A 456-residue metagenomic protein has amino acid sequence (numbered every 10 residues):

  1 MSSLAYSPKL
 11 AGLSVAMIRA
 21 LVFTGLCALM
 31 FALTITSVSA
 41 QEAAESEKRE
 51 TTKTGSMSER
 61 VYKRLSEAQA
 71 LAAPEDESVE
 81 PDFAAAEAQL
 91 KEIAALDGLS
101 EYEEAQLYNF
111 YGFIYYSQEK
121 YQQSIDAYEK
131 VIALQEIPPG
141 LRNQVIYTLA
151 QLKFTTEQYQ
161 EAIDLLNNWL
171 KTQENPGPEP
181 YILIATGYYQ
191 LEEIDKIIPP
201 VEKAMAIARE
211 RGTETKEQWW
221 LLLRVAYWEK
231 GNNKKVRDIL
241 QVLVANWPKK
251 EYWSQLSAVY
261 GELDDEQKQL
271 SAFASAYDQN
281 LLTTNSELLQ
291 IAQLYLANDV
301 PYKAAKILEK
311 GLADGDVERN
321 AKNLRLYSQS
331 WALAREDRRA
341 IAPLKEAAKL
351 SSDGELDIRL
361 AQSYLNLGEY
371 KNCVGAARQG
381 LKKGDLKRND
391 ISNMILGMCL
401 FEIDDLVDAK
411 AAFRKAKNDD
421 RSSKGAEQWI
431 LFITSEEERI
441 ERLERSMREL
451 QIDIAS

Functional and structural regions predicted by a protein language model:
S2, V15, L33-E129, P138-Q144 (+3 more regions): N-terminal leader/linker segments that initiate helical-solenoid repeat arrays
E50-S56, A94-S100, I132-P138, N167-N175 (+8 more regions): Solenoid-like repeat scaffolds
M57-S66, E101-Y108, P138-T148, Q173-L183 (+7 more regions): Generic helix N-cap/helix-start motif at coil->alpha-helix transitions
A321-R335, A342-D390: Alpha-helical adaptor scaffolds
